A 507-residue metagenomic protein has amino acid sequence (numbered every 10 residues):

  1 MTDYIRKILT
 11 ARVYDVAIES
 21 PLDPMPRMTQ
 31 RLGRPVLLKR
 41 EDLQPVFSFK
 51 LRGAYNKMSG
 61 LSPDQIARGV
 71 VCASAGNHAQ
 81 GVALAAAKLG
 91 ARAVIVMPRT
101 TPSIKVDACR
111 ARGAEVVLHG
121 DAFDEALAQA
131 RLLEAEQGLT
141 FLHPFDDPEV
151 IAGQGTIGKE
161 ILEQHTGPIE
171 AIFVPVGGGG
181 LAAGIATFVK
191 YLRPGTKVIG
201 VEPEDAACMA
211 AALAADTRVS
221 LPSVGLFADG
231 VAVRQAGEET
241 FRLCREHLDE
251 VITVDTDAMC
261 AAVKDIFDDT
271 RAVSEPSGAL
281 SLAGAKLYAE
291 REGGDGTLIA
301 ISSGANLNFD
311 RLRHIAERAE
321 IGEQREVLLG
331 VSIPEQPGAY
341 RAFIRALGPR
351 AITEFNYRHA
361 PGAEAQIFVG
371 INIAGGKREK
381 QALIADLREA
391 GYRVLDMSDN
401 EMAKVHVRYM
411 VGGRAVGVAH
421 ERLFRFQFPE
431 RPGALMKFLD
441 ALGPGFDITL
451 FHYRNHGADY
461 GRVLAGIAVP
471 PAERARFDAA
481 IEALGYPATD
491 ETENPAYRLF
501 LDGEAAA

Functional and structural regions predicted by a protein language model:
M1-A434, F438-A507: PLP-dependent amino-acid enzyme catalytic core
